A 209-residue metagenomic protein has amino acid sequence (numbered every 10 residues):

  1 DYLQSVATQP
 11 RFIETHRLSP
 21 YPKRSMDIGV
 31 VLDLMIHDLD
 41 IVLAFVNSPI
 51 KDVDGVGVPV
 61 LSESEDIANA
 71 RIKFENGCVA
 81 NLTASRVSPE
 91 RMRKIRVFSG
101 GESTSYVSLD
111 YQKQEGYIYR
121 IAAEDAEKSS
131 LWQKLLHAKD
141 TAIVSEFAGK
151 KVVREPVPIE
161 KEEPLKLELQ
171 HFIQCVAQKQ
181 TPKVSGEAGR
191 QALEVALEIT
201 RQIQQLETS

Functional and structural regions predicted by a protein language model:
D1-S25: A contiguous active-site-proximal alpha/beta segment in oxidoreductase catalytic domains
V6, F45, C175: Conserved catalytic core of Hanks-type protein kinase domains
Q9, N47-S48, Q178: Short, well-ordered coil loops that connect the C-terminus of an alpha-helix to the N-terminus of a beta-strand
H16-F98, E102, Y111, E187: Rossmann-like dinucleotide-binding domain that binds NAD(P)(H)
V58-V60, C78-L167: NAD(P)-dinucleotide binding in Rossmann-like oxidoreductases
V157-I159, L167-S209: C-terminal helix-rich "cap/oligomerization" subdomain common to oxidoreductases
